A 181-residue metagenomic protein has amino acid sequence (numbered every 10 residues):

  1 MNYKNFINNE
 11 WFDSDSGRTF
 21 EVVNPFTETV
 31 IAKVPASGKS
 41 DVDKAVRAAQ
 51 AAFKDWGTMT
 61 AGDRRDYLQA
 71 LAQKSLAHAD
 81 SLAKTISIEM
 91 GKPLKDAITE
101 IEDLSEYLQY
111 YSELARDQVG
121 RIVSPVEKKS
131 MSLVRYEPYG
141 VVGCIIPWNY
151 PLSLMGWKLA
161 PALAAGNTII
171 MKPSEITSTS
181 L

Functional and structural regions predicted by a protein language model:
M1-K33, D66, A70, G120-I145: Terminal low-complexity tails and localization/encapsulation signals of metabolic enzymes
M1-N2, F6-I7, F26-T29, A51 (+8 more regions): Residue-level signal for pocket-adjacent positions within structured domains
I7, V22, V34, V42 (+4 more regions): Hydrophobic aliphatic residue packing
D15, V42, A79, A97 (+2 more regions): Alpha-helix N-cap/helix-start motif
R18-T19, V34, I101, S130 (+2 more regions): Residue-level detector of alpha-helical segments with a strong bias toward transmembrane helices and their helix-loop
F20, S37, D41-K44, E89 (+3 more regions): Residues at the start of alpha-helices and the adjacent loop-to-helix junctions
T29-Q118: Glycine-rich loop-to-alpha-helix module at the N-terminal edge of alpha/beta enzyme cores
G120-L181: Rossmann-like NAD(P) dinucleotide-binding subdomain of oxidoreductase/dehydrogenase enzymes
